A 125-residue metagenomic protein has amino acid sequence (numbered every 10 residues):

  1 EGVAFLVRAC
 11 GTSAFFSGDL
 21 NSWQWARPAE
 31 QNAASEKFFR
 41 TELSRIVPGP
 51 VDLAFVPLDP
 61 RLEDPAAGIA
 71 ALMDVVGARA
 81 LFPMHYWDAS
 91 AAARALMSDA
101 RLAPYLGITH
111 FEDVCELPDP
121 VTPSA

Functional and structural regions predicted by a protein language model:
E1-P50, V114-A125: Core dinuclear metal-dependent hydrolase active-site scaffold
G18-S22, L58-P60, H85-W87: Active-site metal-binding loops of divalent metal-dependent hydrolases
D19, A54, L81: Divalent metal-coordination and catalytic microenvironments
P28-A33, V56-L58, M84: Short linear motifs at secondary-structure transitions and domain/linker junctions
F38-S44, R61-A71: A short, acidic, amphipathic alpha-helical segment used as a generic capping/interface helix at domain edges
P50-D52, G77: Residue-level detector of structured alpha->beta connecting loops
L53-E63: Conserved Switch II/interswitch segment of TRAFAC-class P-loop GTPases
P65-A125: Binuclear metal-ion centers of metallo-dependent hydrolases, dominated by the metallo-beta-lactamase
